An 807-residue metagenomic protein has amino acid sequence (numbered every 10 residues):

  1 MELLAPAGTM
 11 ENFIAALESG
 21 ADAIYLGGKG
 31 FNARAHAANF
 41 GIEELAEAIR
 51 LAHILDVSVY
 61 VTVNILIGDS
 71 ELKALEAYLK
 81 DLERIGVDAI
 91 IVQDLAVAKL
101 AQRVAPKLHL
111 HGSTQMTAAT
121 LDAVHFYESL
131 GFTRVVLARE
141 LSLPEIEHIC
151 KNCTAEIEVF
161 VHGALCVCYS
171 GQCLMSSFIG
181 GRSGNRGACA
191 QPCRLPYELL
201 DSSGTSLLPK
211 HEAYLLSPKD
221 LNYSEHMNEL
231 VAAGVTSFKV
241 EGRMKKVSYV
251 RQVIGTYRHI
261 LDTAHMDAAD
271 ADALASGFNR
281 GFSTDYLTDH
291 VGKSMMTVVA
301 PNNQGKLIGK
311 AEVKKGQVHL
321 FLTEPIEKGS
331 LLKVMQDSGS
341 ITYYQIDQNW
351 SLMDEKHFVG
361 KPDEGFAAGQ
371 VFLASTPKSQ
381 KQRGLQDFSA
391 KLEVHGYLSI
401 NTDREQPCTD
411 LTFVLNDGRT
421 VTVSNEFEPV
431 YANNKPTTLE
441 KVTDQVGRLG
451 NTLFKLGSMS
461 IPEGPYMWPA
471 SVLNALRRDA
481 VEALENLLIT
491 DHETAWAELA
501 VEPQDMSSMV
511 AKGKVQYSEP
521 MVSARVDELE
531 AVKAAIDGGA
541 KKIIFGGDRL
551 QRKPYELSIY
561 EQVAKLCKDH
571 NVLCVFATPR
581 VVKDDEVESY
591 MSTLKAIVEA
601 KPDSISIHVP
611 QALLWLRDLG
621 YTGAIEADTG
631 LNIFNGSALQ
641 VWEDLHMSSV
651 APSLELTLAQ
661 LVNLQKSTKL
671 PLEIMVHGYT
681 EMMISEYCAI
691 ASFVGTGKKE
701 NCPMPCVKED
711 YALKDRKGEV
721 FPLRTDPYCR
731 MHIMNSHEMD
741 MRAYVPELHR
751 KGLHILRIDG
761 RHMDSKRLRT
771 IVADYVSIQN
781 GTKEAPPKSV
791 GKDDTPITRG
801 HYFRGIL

Functional and structural regions predicted by a protein language model:
M1-E18, A23-R34, A48-I49, L55-E83 (+3 more regions): Surface-exposed amphipathic alpha-helical tracts and adjacent flexible/coil segments at the periphery of soluble enzymes
A38-N39: Conserved non-cysteine loop/helix-boundary elements of the Radical SAM core domain that shape
I54-L55, V63, D88, R103: Contiguous, structured surface segment used for ligand recognition
A89-I91, A123-V124: Conserved N-terminal glycine/acidic-rich loop preference
K99: A cross-family signal for key residues in well-ordered alpha-helices that form functional helical elements
T117, N632-I633: Beta/alpha (TIM)-barrel catalytic core signal, keyed to glycine-rich beta->alpha loops juxtaposed to Asp/Glu that bind
